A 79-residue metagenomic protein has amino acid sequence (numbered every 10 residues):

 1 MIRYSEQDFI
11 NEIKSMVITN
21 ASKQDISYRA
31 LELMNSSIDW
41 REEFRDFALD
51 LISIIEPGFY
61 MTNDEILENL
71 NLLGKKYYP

Functional and structural regions predicted by a protein language model:
M1-P79: Acidic, Ser/Pro/Thr-rich low-complexity regulatory regions and the short amphipathic helical interaction modules they
